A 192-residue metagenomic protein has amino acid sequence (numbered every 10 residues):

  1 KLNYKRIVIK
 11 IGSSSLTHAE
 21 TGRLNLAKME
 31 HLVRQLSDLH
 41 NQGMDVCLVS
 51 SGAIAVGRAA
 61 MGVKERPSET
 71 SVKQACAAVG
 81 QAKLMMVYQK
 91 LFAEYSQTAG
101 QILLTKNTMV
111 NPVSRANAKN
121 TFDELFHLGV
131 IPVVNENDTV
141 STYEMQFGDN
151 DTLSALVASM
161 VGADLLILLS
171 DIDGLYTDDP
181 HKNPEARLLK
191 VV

Functional and structural regions predicted by a protein language model:
K1-V192: Nucleotide/pyrophosphate-binding catalytic subdomain
